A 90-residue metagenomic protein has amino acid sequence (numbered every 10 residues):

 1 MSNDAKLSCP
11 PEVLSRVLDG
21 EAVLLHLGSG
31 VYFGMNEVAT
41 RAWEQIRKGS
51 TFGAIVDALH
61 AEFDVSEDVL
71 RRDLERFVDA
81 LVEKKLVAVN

Functional and structural regions predicted by a protein language model:
M1-T40, E44, N90: Acidic, low-complexity/disordered tracts enriched in E/D and polar residues
V31-N90: Long, charge-rich, low-complexity alpha-helical segments
